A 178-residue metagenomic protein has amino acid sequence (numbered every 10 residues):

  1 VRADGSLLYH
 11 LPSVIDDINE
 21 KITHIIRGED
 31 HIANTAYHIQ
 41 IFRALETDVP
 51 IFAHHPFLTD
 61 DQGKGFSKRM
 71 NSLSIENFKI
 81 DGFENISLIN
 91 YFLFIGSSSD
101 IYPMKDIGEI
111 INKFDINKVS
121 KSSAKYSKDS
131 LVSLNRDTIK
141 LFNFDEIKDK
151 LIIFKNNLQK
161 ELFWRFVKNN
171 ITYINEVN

Functional and structural regions predicted by a protein language model:
V1-H54: Divalent-metal (Mg2+/Mn2+/Ca2+)-assisted nucleotide/phosphate chemistry catalytic cores
A33, L45-N178: Catalytic adenosine-cofactor/nucleotide-binding cores of aminoacyl-tRNA synthetases and other
